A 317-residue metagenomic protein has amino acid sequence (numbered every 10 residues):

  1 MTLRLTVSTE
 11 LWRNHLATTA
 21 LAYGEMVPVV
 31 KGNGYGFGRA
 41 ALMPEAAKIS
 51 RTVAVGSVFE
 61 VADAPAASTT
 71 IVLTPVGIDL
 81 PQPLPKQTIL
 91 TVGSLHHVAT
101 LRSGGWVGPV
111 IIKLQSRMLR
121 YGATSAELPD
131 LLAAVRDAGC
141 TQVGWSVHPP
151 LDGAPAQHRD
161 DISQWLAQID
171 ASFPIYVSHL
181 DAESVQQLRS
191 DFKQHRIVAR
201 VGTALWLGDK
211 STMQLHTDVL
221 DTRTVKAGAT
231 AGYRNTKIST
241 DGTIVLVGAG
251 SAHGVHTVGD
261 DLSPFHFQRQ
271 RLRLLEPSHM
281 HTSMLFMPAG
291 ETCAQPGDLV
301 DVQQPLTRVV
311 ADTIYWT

Functional and structural regions predicted by a protein language model:
L3-N14, G24-Q168: Active-site-proximal beta-alpha core segment in soluble small-molecule metabolic enzymes
L3-T9, R13-L16, P28, N33 (+5 more regions): Active-site anion/phosphate-binding pocket segments in diverse small-molecule metabolic enzymes
